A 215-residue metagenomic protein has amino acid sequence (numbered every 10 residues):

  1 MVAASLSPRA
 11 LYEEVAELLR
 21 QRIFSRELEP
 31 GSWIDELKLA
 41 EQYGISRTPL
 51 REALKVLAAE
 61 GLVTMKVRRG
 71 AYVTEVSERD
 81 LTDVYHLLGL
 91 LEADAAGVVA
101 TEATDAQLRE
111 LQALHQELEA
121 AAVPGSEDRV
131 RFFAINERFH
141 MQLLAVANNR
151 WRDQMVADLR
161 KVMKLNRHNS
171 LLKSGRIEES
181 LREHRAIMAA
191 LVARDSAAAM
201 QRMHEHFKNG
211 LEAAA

Functional and structural regions predicted by a protein language model:
M1-T101, A106, M200, L211 (+1 more regions): Short linear motifs at protein or domain termini
Y12, Y85-L88, F132-N136, I177 (+1 more regions): Amphipathic, non-transmembrane alpha-helical scaffold segments
R68, L91, A113, E179-R182: Alpha-helix N-cap/N′ positions at the starts of helices
T101, D105-N169, L181-A190, A198-N209: Conserved amphipathic alpha-helical segments that form helical-bundle/coiled-coil interaction surfaces
